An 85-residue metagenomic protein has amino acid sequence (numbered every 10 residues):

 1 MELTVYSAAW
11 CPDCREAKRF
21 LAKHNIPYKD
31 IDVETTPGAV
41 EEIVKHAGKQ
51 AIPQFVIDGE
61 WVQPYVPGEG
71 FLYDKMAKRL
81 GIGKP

Functional and structural regions predicted by a protein language model:
M1-P27: Local sequence-structure signature of Cys/Sec-based thiol-disulfide redox active-site neighborhoods
A8, E34, P67: Conserved residues at beta->alpha junctions
P12, E34, Q63: Nucleotide phosphate-binding site architecture
C14, P37, G70: Loop/helix-junction capping segments adjacent to catalytic residues or to phosphate/diphosphate-binding pockets
R15, R19, E41, D74: Alpha-helical elements of the RecA-like P-loop NTPase motor core of helicases
Y28-D30, W61: Conserved beta-strand scaffold positions in the cores of enzyme catalytic domains, especially in NTP/NDP-utilizing
D32-Q50, V56, K78-G83: Thioredoxin-like thiol-disulfide oxidoreductase module
I57-P85: Non-catalytic, surface beta->alpha helical segment in thiol-disulfide oxidoreductase systems
